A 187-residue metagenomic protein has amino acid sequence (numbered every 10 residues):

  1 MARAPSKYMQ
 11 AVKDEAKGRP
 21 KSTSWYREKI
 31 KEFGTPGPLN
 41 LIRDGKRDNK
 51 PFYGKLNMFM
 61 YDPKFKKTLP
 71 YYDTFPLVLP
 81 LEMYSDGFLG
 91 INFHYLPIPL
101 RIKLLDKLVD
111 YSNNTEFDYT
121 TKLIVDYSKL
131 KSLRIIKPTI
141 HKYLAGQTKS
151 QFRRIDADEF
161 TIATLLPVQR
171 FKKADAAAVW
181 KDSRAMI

Functional and structural regions predicted by a protein language model:
A2-L56: Mixed-charge, Lys/Arg-rich low-complexity intrinsically disordered regions
F52-G54, M83-G87: A short, compositionally biased
G54-K64: A short beta-strand micro-motif
N57-F59, V78, G90: Hydrophobic beta-strand residues in large extracellular and virion-surface proteins
K67-Y84: Short beta-strand-centered aromatic/proline hotspots
D86-H94: Short, solvent-exposed secondary-structure boundary/capping segments
L96-I187: Intrinsically disordered, low-complexity, charged/polar segments
